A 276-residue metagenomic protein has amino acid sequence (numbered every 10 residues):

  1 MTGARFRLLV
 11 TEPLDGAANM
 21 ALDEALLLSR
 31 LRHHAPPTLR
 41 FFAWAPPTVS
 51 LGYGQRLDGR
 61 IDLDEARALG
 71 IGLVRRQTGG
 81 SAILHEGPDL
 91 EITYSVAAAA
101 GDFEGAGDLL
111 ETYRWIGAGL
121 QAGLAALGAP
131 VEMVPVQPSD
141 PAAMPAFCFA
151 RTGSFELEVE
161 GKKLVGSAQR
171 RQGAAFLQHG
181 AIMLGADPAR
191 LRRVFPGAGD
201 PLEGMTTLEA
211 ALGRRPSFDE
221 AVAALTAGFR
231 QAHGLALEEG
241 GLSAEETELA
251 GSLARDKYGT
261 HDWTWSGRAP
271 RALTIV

Functional and structural regions predicted by a protein language model:
M1-A68, G72-R76, A82, C148 (+2 more regions): Active-site loop/lid in soluble adenylation, ligation, and acyl-transfer enzymes
T38, T48, D89-T93, T152-S154 (+1 more regions): Broad gene-expression machinery/nucleic-acid interaction feature
W44, Q77, P88, G101-G107: N-terminal catalytic or cofactor-binding beta/alpha core of small enzyme domains
L84-A98: DPxDG-like acidic metal-binding loop motif
A100-G228, G267-V276: Catalytic beta-strand/loop module used to bind and position nucleotide/cofactor moieties in cofactor-attachment
